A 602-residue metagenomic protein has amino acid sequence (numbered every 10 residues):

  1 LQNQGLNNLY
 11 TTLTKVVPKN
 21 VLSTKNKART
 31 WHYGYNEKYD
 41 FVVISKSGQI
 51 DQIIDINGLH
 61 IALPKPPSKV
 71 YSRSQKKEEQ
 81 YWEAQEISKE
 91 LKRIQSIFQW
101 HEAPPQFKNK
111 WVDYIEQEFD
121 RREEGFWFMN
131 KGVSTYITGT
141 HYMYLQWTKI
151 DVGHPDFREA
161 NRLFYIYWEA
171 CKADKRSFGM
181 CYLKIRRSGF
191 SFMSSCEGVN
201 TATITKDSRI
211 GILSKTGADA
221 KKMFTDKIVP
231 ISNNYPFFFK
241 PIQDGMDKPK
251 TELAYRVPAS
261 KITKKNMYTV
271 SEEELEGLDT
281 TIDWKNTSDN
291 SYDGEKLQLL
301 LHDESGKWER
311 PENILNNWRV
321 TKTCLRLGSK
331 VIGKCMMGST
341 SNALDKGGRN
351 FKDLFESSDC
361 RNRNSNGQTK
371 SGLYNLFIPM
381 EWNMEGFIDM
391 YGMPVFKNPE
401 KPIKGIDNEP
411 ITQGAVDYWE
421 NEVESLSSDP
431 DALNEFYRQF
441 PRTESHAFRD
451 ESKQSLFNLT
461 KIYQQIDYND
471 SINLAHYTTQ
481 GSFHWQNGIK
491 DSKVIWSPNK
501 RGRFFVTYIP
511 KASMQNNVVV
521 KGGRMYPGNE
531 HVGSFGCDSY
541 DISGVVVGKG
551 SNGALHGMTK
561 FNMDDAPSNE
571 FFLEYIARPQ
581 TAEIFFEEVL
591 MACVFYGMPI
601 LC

Functional and structural regions predicted by a protein language model:
Q2-G179: Pre-P-loop entry segment of helicase/translocase ATPase cores
Q2-W31, Y35, F41, S47 (+12 more regions): RNase H-like, metal-dependent nuclease domains and their acidic two-metal-ion catalytic environment used
K175-G198: Walker A/P-loop
K184-R187, K215, S339-A343: Conserved H-loop
T201-S208: Post-Walker A helix-loop "phosphate-sensing" segment adjacent to the P-loop in P-loop NTPases
R209-S288, I466, S471, Y477: Conserved nucleotide-state-sensing and coupling region of NTP-binding domains
R319-I332, G338: Substrate-engagement module of ASCE P-loop NTPases
F377-N383: Conserved AAA+ ATPase "SRH/arginine-finger" region at the nucleotide-binding site
